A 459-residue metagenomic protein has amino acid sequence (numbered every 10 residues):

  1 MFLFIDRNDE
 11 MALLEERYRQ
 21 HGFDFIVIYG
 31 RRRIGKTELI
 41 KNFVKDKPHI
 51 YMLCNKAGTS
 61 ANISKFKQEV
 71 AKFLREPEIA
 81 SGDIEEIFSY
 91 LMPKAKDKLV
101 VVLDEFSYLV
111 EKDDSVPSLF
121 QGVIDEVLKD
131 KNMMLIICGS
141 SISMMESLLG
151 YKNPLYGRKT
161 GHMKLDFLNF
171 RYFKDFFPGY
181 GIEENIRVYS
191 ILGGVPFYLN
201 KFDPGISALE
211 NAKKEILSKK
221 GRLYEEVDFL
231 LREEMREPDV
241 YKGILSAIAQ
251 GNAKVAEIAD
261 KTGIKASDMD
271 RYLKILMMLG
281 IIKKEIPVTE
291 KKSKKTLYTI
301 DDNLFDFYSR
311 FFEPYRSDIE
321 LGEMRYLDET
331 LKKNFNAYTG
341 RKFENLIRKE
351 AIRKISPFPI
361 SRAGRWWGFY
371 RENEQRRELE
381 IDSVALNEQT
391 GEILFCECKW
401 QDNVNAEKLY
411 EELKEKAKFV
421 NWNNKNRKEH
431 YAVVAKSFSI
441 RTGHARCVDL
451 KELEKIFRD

Functional and structural regions predicted by a protein language model:
M1-T330: Phosphate-binding site recognition
V288, T296-D459: A cross-kingdom feature that marks ATP-driven nucleic-acid transaction machinery
